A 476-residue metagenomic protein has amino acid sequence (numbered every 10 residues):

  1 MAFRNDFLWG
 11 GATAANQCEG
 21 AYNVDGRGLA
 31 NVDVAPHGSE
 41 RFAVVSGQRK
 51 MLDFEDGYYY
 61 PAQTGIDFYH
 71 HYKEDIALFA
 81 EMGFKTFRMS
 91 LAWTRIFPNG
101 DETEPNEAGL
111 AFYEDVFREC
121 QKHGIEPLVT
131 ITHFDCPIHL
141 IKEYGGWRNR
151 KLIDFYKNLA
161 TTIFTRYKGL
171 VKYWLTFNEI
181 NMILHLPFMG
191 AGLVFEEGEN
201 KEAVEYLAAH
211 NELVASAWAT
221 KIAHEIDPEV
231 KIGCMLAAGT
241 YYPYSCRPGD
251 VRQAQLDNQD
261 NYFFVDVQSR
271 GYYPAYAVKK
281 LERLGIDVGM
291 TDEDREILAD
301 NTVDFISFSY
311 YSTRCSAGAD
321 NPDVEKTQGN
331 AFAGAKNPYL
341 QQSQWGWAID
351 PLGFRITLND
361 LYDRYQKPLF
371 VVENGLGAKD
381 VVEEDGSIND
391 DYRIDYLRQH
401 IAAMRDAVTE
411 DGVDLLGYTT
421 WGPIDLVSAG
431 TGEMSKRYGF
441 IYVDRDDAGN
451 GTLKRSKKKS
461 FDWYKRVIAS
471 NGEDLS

Functional and structural regions predicted by a protein language model:
M1-D56, N99-D101, L110-S476: Active-site region of glycoside hydrolase catalytic domains
G57-H71, R148-R150: Active-site mouth loops of central-metabolism enzymes
A62, Y69, G100-T103, Q344: Short, flexible active-site loop motifs that bind/organize anionic cofactors or intermediates
G65-A77, P98, G109: Internal amphipathic alpha-helical repeat/solenoid segments
H71-A92, D300-I306: Catalytic domains of carbohydrate-active enzymes, especially glycoside hydrolases
K85, T94-I96, F134-C136: A short acidic, glycine/proline-enriched capping/turn motif at secondary-structure boundaries, especially helix N-cap
L91-P105: Glycine-rich, proline-tolerant flexible connector loops at the mouths of alpha/beta enzymes
